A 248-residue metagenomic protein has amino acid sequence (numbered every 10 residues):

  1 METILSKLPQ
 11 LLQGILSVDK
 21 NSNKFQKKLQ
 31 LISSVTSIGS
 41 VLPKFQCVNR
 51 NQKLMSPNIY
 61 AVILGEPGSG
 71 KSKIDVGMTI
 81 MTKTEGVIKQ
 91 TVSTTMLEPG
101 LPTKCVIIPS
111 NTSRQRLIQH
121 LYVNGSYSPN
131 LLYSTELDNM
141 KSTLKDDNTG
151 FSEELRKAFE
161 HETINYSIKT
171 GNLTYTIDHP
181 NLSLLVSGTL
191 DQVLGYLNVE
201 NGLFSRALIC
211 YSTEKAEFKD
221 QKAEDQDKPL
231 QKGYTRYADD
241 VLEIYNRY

Functional and structural regions predicted by a protein language model:
M1-Y248: Phosphate-handling catalytic cores of nucleic-acid transaction enzymes
